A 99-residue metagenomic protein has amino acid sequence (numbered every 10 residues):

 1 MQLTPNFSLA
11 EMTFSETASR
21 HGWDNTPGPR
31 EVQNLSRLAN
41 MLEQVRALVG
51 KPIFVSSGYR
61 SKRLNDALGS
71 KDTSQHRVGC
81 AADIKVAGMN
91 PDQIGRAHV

Functional and structural regions predicted by a protein language model:
L3-H98: Cell-envelope/glycan interface and biosynthesis
